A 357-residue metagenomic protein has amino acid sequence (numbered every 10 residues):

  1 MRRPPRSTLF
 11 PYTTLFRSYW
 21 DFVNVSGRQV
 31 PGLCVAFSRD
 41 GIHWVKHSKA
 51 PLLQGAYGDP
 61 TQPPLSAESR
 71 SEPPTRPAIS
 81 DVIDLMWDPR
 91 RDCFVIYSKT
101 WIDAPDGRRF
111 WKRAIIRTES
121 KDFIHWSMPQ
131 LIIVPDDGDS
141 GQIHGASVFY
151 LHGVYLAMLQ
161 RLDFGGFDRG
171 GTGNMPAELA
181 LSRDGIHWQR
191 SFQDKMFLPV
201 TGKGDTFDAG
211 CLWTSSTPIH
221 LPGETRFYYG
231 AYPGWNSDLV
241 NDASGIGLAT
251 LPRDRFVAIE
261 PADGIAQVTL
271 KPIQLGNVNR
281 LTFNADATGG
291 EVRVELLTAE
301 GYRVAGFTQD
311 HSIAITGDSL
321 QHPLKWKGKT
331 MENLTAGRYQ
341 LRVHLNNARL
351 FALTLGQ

Functional and structural regions predicted by a protein language model:
M1-P4, T8-L15: Short, small-residue-biased leader/transition segments that mark boundaries at the very start of proteins
P11-Q357: Carbohydrate-active catalytic/glycan-binding domains of CAZyme proteins, especially the secreted or lumenal ectodomains
